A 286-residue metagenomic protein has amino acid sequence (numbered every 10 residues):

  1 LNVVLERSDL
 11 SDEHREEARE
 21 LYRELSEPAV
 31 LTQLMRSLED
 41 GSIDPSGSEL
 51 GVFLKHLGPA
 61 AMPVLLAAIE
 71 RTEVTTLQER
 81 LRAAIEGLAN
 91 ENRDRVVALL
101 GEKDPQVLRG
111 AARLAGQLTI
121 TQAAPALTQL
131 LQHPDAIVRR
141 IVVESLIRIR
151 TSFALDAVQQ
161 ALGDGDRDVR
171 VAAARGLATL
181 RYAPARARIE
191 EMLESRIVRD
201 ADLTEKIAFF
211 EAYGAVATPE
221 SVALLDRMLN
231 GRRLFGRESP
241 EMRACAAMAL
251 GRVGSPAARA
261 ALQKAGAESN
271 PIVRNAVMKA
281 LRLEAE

Functional and structural regions predicted by a protein language model:
L1-H14, L38-S42, R71, T204: HEAT-repeat alpha-solenoid elements in large eukaryotic scaffold proteins
L1-N2, E16, E27-L38, P59-E70 (+7 more regions): Amphipathic alpha-helical scaffolding segments comprising HEAT/armadillo-like alpha-solenoid repeats
N2, R23, K55, E86 (+6 more regions): Structural signature of alpha-helical solenoid repeat scaffolds
A18, E49-L50, L81, A111 (+5 more regions): Conserved hydrophobic register position within alpha-solenoid helical repeats
S42-I43, E73-V74, K103-P105, P134-D135 (+5 more regions): Short inter-helical turns and helix N-cap capping residues of alpha-solenoid HEAT/ARM repeat scaffolds
P45, A60, T76, E91 (+11 more regions): Structural detector for tandem alpha-solenoid helical repeats, activating at a conserved register within the helical
L57, A61, R80-N92, R109-G110 (+2 more regions): Alpha-solenoid helical repeat scaffolds
S239-A260, K264-A265: Extended alpha-helical scaffolding segments
